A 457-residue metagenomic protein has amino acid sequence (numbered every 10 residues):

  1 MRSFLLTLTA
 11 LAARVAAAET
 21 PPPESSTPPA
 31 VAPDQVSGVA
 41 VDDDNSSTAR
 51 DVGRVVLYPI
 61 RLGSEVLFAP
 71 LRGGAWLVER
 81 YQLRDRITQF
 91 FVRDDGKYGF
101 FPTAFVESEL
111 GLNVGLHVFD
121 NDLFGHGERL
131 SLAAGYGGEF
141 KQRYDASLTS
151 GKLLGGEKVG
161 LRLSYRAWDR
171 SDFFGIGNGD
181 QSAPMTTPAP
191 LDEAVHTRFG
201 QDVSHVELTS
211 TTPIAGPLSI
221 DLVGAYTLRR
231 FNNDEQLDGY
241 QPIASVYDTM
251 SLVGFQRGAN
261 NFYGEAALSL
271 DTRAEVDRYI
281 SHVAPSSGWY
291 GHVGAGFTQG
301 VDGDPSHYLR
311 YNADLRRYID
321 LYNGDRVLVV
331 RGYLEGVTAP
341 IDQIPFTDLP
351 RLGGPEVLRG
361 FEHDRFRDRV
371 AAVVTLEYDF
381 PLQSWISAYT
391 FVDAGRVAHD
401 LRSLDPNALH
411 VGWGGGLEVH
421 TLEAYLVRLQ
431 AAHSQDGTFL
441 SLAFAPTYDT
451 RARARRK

Functional and structural regions predicted by a protein language model:
M1-A18: Sec-dependent N-terminal signal peptides of Gram-negative exported proteins
V15-F100: N-terminal targeting leaders of membrane proteins
S47, F91-Y263, L352, R365-R369 (+2 more regions): Gram-negative/organellar outer-membrane beta-barrel architecture
P59, G63, D122-F124, G138-F140 (+8 more regions): Outer-membrane beta-barrel strand-turn architecture
F100-P102, T197, Y240-Q383, A388-A394 (+3 more regions): C-terminal outer-membrane beta-barrel translocator/porin domains of Gram-negative envelope proteins and their
N407-A408: C-terminal soluble interaction/assembly domains
G414-G416: ATP phosphate-binding glycine-rich loop and adjacent ATP-lid/helix-beta elements within ATP-binding kinase/ATPase
